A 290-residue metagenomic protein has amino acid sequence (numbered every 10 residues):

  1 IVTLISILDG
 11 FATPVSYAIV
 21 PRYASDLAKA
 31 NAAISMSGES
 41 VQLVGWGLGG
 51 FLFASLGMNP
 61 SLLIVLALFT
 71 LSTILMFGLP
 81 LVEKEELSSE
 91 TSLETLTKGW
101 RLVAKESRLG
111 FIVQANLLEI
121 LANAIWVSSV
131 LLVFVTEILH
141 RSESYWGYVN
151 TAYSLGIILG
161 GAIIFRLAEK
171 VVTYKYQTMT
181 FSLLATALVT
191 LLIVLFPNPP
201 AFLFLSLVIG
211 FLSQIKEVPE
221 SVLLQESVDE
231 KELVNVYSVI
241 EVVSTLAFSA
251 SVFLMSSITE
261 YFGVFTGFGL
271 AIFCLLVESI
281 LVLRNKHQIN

Functional and structural regions predicted by a protein language model:
V2-S40: Cytoplasmic helix-loop-helix junction between adjacent transmembrane helices in 12-TM secondary transporters
S6-P14, A124, G210-V218: Small-residue-rich segments within alpha-helical transmembrane domains of MFS-like 12-TM solute carriers
T13, Q42, W46, E119-S128 (+1 more regions): Conserved extracellular-gate-facing transmembrane-helix segments in secondary transporters
A18, R22-Y23, L62, L66-E90 (+1 more regions): Helix-loop junctions on the cytosolic side of multi-pass membrane transporters, especially the intracellular loop
G38-L75: Helix-loop-helix hairpin linking two adjacent transmembrane segments in secondary transporters
L56-L63, R101-L159: A single, central transmembrane helix in multi-pass transporters
L62, F134-N290: C-terminal transmembrane bundle of multi-pass solute transporters/carriers
V82-Q114: Juxtamembrane intracellular "pre-TM" segments in multi-pass secondary transporters
